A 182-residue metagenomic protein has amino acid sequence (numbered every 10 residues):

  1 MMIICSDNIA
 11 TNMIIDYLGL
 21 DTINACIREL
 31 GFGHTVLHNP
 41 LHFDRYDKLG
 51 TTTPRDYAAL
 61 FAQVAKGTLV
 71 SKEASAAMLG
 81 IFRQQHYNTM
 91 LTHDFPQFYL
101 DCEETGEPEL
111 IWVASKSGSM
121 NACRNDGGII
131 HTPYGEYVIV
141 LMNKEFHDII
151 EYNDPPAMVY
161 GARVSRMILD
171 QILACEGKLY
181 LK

Functional and structural regions predicted by a protein language model:
S6, L41, N143-E145: Short, histidine-centered active-site or binding-site loop motifs used for metal coordination, general acid-base
S6-D7, G19: Membrane-embedded alpha-helical core segments of multi-pass
N8, D47, E151-D154: Active-site oxyanion-binding pockets that recognize sulfate/phosphate
I9-A10, H34-H38, Y87-T92: Secretory-pathway/luminal and periplasmic proteins that interact with or process carbohydrate-rich
N12-L69, E73: Mid-domain, small-residue-enriched loop/turn segments at the edges of structured enzyme/sensor domains
L60-Y99, G106-L110, S117-K182: Structured C-terminal helix/loop/strand segments within mature extracytoplasmic catalytic/sensor domains
